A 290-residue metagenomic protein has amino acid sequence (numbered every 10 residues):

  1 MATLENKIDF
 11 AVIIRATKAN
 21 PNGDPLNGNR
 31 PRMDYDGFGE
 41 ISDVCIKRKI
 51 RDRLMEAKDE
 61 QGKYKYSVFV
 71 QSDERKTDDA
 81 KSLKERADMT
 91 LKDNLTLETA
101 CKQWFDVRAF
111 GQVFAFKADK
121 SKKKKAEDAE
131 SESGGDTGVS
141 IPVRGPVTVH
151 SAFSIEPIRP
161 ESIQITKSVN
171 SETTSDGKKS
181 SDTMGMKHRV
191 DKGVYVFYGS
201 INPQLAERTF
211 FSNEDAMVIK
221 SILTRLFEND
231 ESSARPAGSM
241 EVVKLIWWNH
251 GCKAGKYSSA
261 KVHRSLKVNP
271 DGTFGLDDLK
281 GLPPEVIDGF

Functional and structural regions predicted by a protein language model:
M1-F290: RNA-binding basic/glycine-rich loop and surface signature characteristic of RAMP-family CRISPR effectors
